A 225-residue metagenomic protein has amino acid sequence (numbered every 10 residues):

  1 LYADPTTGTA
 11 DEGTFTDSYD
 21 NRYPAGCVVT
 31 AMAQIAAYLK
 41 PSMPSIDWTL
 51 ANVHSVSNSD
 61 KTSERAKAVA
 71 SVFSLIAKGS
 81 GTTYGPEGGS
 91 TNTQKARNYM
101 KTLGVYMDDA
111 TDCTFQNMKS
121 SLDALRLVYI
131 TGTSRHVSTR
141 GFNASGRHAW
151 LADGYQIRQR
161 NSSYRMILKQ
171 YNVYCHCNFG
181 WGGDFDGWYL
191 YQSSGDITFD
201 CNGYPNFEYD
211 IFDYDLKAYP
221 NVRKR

Functional and structural regions predicted by a protein language model:
L1-E87: Active-site-adjacent structural segments surrounding the nucleophilic cysteine of cysteine proteases and isopeptidases
L1-T7, E12-F15, I76, M107-T111 (+1 more regions): Generic preference for hydrophobic/aromatic residues in regular secondary structure cores
T6, T16, K61-T62, K67 (+5 more regions): Polar low-complexity intrinsically disordered regions
T7, T14, D20, A37 (+11 more regions): Low-complexity, compositionally biased segments
A25-A37, E64-Q156: Predominantly the structural core of cysteine protease catalytic domains
P44-N52, N92, C113-F115, L190: General structural signal for secondary-structure boundaries
F115-Q116, Y129-R225: Active-site signature of cysteine proteases
